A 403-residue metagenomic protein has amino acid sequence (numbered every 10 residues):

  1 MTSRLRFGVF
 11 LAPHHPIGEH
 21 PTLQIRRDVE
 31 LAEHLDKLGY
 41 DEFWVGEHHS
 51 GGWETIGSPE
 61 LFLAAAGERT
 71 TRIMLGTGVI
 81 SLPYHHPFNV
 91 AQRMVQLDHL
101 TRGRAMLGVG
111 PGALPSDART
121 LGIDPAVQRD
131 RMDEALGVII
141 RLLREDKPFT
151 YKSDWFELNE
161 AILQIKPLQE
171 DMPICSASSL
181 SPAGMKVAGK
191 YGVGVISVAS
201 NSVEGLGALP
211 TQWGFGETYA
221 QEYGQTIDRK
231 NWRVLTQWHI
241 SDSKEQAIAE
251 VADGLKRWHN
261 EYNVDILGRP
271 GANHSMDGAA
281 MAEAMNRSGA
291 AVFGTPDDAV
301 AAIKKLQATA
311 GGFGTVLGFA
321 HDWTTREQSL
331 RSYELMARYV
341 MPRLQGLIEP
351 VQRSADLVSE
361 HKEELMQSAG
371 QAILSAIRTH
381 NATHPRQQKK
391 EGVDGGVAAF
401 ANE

Functional and structural regions predicted by a protein language model:
M1-L75, M172, D356-L357, G370 (+2 more regions): N-terminal beta1-alpha1-beta2 module of alpha/beta enzyme domains
T2, D36-K37, L63-R72, M94 (+4 more regions): Acidic (Asp/Glu)-rich catalytic clusters
T2-L23, Y84-Y151, G194-G207, G214 (+1 more regions): Flexible, glycine-rich active-site loops centered on histidine and acidic residues that chelate a metal or position
S3, V127-L163, G205-G314, M341 (+1 more regions): An alpha-helical appendage that flanks or caps ligand/catalytic pockets
F7, L35, G39, E47 (+9 more regions): Conserved, mostly hydrophobic/aromatic
F7-L11, F43-V45, L75-G78, A105-V109 (+4 more regions): Hydrophobic faces of well-ordered beta-strands that scaffold small-molecule active sites in alpha/beta enzyme cores
L11-R26, I80-F88, L168-L180, S241 (+1 more regions): Active-site mouth loops of central-metabolism enzymes
E42-A66, S81, A113, A199-G205 (+1 more regions): Glycine-rich, proline-tolerant flexible connector loops at the mouths of alpha/beta enzymes
